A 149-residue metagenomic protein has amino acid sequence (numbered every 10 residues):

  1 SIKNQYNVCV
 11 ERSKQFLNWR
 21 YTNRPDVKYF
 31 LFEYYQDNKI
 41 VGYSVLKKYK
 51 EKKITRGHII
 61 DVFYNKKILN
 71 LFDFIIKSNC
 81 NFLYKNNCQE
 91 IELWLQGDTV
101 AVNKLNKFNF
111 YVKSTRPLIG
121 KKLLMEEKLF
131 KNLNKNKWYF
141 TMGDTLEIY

Functional and structural regions predicted by a protein language model:
S1-H58: Amide-forming acyltransferase catalytic core, primarily the GNAT-like/NAT-type and related acyltransferase folds
F30, Q36, V45-N70, F74-Y149: Active-site/acyl-donor-binding loops of N-acyltransferases
